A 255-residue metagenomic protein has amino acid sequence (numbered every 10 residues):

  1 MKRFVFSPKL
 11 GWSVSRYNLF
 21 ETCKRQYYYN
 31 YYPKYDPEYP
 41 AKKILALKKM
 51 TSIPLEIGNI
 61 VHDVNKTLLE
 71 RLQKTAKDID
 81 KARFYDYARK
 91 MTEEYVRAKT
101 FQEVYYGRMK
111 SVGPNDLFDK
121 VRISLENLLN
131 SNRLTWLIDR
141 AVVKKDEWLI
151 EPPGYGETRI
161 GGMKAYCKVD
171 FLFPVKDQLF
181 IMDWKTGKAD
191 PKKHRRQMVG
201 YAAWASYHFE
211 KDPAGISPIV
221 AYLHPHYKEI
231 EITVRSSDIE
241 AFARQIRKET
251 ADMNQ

Functional and structural regions predicted by a protein language model:
K2-K9, N30-K49, K176-M182, E249-N254: Short amphipathic alpha-helical segments and their helix-coil junctions
W12, E56-I60, D116, K120 (+5 more regions): Generic recognition of stable, solvent-exposed alpha-helical segments in well-folded globular domains
W12, G161, K193, Y207-Q255: Metal-dependent nuclease catalytic regions and adjoining charged, substrate-binding loops involved in nucleic-acid end
V14-K74, Y85, R89, F118 (+1 more regions): Nuclease catalytic cores
C23, V61-H62, F171, Y201 (+1 more regions): A residue-level signal for conserved active-site and pocket-lining positions in enzyme catalytic cores
P33, N65-Q73, F173, T186-A189 (+1 more regions): Hydrophobic/aromatic-lined pockets within catalytic cores
P40, D146-A203: Non-catalytic protein-protein interaction segments used by genome-maintenance enzymes to assemble and couple activities
I60-I150: A non-catalytic, helix-rich entry segment at domain boundaries
